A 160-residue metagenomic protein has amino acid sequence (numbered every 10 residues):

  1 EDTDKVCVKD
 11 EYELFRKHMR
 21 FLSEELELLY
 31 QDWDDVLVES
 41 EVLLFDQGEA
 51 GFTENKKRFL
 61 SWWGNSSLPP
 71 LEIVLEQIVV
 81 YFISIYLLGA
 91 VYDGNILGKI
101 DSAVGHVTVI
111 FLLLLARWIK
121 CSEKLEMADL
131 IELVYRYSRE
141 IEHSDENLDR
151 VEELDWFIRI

Functional and structural regions predicted by a protein language model:
E1-I160: Hydrophobic, aromatic-lined core segments that form the binding pocket/scaffold for planar heteroaromatic ligands
